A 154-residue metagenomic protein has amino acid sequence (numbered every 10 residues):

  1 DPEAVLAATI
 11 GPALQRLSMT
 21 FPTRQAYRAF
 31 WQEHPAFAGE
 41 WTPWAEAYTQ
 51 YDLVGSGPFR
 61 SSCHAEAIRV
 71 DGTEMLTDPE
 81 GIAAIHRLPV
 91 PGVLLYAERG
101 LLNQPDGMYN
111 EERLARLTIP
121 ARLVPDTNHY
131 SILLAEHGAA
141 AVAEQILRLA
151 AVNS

Functional and structural regions predicted by a protein language model:
D1-T20: Flexible "cap/lid" loop of the alpha/beta hydrolase fold
P2-V5, G107-E111, E136-A139: Short, glycine/charged-enriched secondary-structure capping and boundary segments
L17-M75: Conserved alpha/beta-hydrolase catalytic His-Asp/Glu region
M19-T20, R87-L88, S131-A135: Aromatic-acidic/polar surface patches that form glycan- and anion
R28, E136-L147: Short, amphipathic alpha-helical "lid/cap" segments that border enzyme active or binding sites
D52-R116, L123: Conserved serine/cysteine hydrolase catalytic core
V124-A139: Catalytic histidine-centered segment of alpha/beta-hydrolase-like enzymes
I146-S154: Short, hydrophobic alpha-helical segments
